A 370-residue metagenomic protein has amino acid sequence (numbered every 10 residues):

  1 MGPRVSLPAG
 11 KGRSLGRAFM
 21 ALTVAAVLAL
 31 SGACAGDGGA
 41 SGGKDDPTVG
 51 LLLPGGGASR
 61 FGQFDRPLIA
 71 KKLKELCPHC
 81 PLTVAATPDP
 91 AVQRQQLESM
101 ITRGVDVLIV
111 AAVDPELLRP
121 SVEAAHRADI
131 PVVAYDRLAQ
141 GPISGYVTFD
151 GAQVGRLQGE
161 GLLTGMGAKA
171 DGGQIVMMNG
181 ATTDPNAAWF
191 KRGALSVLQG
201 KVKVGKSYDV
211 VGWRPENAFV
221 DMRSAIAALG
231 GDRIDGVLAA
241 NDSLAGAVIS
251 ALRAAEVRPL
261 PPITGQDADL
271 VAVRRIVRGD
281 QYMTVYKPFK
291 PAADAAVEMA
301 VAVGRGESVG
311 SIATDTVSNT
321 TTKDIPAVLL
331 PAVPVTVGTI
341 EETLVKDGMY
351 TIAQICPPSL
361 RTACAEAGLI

Functional and structural regions predicted by a protein language model:
G2-P8, G12-R17, L28, A33-I370: A residue-level marker of the well-folded mature domains of exported/periplasmic proteins
R17-T23: Sec-dependent signal peptide recognition, specifically the positively charged N-region followed immediately by
